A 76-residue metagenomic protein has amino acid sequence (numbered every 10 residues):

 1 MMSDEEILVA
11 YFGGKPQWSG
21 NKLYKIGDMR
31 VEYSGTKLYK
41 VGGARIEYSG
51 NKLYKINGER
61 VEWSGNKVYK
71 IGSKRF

Functional and structural regions predicted by a protein language model:
M1-F76: Repetitive, compositionally biased segments used for assembly/scaffolding
